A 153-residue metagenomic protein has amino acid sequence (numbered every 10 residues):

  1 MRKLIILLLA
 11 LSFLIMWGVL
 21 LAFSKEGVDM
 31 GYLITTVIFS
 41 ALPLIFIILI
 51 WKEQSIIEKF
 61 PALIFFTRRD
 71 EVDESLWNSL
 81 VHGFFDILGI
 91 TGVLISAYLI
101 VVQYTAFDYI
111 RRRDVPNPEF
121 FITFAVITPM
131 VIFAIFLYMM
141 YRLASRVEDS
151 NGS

Functional and structural regions predicted by a protein language model:
M1-S153: Active-site bordering "gate/hinge" segments that shape substrate access to catalytic or cofactor-binding pockets
